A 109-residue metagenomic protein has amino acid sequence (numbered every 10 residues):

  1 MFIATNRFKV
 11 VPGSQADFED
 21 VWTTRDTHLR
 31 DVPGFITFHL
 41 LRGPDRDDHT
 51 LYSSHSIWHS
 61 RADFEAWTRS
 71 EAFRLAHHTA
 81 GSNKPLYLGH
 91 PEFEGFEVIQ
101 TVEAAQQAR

Functional and structural regions predicted by a protein language model:
F2, H39-D48, H78-R109: Glycine-rich beta-strand-turn "strand-cap" elements at beta-sheet edges
F2-K9, H39-S70: Short, well-ordered beta-strand segments in beta-rich or mixed alpha/beta enzyme and ligand-binding folds
V10-E19: Short, surface-exposed ligand-recognition loops at beta-strand->loop->(often short) alpha-helix junctions that present
S14-Q15, D26-D31, R42-D45: Intrinsically disordered, low-complexity segments enriched in polar/charged residues with Gly/Pro, especially when
D20, T24-I36, I57-E94: An amphipathic, aromatic/His-enriched active-site/gating alpha helix that lines ligand/cofactor pockets
